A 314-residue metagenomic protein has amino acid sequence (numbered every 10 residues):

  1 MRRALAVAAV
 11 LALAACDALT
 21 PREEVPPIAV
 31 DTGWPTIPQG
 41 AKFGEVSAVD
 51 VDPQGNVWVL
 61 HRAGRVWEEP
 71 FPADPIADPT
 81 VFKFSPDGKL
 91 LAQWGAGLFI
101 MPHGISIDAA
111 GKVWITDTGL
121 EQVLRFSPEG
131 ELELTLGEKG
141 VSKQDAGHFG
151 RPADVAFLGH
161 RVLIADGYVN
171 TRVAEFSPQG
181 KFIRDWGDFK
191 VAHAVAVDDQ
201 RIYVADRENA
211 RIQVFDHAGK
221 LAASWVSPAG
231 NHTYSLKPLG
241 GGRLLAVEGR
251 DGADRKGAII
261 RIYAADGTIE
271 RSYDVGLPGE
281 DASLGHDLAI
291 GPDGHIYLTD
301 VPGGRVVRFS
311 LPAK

Functional and structural regions predicted by a protein language model:
A4-A14: Bacterial N-terminal signal peptides
D17-K314: Eukaryotic scaffold repeat domains enriched in small/polar residues
